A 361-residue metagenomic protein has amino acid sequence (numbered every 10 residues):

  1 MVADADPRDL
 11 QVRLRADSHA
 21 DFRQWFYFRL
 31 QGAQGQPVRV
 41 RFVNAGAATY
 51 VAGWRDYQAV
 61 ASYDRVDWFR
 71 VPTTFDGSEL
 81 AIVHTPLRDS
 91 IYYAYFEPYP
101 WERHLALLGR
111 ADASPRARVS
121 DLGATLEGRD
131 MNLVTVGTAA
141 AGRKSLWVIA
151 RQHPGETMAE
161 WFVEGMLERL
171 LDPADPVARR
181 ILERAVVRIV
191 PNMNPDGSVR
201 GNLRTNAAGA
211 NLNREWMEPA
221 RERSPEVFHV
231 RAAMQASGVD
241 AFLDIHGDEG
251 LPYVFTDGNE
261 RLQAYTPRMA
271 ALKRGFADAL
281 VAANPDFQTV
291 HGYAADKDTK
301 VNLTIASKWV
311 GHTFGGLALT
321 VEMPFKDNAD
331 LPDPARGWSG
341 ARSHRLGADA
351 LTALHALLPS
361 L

Functional and structural regions predicted by a protein language model:
M1-L87, I91: Extreme N-terminal flexible tails
R15, S307-K308: Short, P/G- and charge-enriched loop/turn segments at secondary-structure junctions
A48-R55, R103-A106, R143: A short, polar/proline- and glycine-enriched secondary-structure boundary/capping micro-motif
Y50-V51, A94, W101-H104, E156-M158 (+2 more regions): Short helix/loop capping segments that flank catalytic or ligand/cofactor-binding pockets
T73-T125: Extended acidic/polar, glycine-enriched regions that form or flank non-catalytic beta-rich accessory modules
R116-V136, A141-A294, D298-N302, K308-G311 (+2 more regions): Active-site/substrate-binding loop(s) of hydrolase catalytic cores
A283, P324, A353, L357: Change "in soluble alpha/beta enzymes" to "in soluble alpha/beta proteins
D330-L361: His/Asp/Glu-rich mid-to-C-terminal helical/loop segments that flank catalytic regions of hydrolases
